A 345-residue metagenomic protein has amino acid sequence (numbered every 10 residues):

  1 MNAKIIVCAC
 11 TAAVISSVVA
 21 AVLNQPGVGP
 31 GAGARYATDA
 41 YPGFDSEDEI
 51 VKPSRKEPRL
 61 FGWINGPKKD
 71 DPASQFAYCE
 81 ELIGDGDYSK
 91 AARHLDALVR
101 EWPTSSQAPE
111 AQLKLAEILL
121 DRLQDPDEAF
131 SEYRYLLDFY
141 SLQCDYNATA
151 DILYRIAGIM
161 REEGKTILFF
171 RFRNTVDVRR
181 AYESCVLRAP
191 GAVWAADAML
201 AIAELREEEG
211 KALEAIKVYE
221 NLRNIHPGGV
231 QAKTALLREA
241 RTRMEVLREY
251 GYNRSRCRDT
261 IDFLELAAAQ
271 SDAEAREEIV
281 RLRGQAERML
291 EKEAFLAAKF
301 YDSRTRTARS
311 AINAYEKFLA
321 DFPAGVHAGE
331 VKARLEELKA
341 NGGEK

Functional and structural regions predicted by a protein language model:
N2, I6-C8, V18-K345: Acidic, polar-rich low-complexity tracts and alpha-helical solenoid repeat scaffolds
A12-S16: Alpha-helical oligomerization interfaces
